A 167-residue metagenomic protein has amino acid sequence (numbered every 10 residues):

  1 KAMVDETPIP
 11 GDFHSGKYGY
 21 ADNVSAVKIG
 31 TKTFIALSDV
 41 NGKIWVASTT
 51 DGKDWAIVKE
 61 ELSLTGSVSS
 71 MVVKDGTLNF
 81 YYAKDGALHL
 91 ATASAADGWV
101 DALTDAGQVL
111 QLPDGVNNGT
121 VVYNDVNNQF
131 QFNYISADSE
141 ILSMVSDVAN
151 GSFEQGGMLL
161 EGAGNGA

Functional and structural regions predicted by a protein language model:
K1-A167: Extracellular, repeat-based ectodomains that mediate carbohydrate processing or recognition
